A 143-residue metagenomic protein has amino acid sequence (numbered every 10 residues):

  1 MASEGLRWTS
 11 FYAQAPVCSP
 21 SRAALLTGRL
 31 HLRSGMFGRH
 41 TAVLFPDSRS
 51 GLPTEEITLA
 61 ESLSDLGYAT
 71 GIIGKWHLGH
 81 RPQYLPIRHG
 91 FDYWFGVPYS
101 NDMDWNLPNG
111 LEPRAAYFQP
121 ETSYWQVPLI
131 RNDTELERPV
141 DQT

Functional and structural regions predicted by a protein language model:
M1-T143: Formylglycine-dependent sulfatase
